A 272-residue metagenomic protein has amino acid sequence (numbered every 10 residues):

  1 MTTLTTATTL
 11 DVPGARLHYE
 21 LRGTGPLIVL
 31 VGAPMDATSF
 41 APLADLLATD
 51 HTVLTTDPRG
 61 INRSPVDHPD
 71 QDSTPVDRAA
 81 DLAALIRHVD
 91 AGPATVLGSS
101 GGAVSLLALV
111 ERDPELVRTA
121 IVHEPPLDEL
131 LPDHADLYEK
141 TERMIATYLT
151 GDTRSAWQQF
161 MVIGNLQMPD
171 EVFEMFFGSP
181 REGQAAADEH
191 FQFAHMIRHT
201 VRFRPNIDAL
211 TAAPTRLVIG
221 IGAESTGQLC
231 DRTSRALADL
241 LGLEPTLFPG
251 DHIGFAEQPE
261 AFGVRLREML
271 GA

Functional and structural regions predicted by a protein language model:
T2, T8-P65: Conserved HGGG/HGGXW glycine-rich cap/lid loop of the alpha/beta-hydrolase fold
L54, P58-T95, L237: Active-site loop/oxyanion-hole signature of alpha/beta-hydrolase fold enzymes
D57-I61, P126, P249-D251: Short beta-to-alpha linker loops that shape the active-site pocket of alpha/beta-hydrolase fold enzymes
A79, A83, W157, P259-R267: Short, amphipathic alpha-helical "lid/cap" segments that border enzyme active or binding sites
G92-L131: Conserved hydrolase catalytic core segment
V122, P126-D152: A catalytic-pocket lid/entrance helix-loop region that shapes and gates access to the active site across common
K140-E142, T147-A236, L240-E244: Alpha/beta-hydrolase
L241-A272: Catalytic active-site module of serine/aspartate enzymes centered on a nucleophile-bearing elbow/loop
